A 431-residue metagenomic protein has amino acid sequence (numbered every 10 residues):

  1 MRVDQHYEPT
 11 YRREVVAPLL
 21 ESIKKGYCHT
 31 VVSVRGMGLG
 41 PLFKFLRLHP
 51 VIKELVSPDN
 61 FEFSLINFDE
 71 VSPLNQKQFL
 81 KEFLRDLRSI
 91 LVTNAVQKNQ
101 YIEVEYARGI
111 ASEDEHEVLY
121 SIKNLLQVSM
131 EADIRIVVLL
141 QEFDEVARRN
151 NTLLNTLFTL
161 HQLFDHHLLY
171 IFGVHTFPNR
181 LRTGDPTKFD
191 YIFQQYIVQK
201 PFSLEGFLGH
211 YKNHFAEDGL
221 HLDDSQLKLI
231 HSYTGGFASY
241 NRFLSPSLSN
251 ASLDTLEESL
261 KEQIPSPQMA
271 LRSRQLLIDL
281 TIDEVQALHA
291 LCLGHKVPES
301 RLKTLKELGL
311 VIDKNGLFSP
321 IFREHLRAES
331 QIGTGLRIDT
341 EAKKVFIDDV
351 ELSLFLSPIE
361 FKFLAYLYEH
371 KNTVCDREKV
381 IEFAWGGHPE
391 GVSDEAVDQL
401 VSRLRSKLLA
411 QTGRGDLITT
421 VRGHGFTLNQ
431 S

Functional and structural regions predicted by a protein language model:
Y7-L19: N-terminal pre-P-loop "Q-motif" helix
V34-L65: P-loop NTPase Walker A phosphate-binding motif
S64-N99: Conserved NTP-binding/hydrolysis module of P-loop NTPases
I90-L140, D144-R149, Q162-D165: Mid-core helix/loop region of P-loop NTP-binding domains shared across ATPases and GTPases
I134-V137, A147-R149, N155-Y233, S247 (+1 more regions): The catalytic "switch" region of P-loop NTPases
G236, Y240-L308: Winged-helix-like regulatory helical subdomains adjacent to P-loop NTPase cores
I312, I338, F346, L352-F355 (+2 more regions): DNA-binding patch around the recognition helix
S353-W385, L404: Short amphipathic alpha-helical recognition elements used for nucleic-acid or partner binding across transcription
